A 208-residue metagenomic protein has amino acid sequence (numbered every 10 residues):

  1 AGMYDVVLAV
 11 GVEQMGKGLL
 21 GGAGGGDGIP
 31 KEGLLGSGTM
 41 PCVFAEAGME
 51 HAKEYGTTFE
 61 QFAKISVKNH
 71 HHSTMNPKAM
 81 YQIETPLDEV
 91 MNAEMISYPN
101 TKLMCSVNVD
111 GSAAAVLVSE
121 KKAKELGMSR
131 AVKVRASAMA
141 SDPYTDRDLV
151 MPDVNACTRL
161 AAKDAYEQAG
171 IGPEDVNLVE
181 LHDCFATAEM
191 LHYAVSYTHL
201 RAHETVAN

Functional and structural regions predicted by a protein language model:
A1-K121, F185-Y193: Conserved beta-strand-centric core segments of catalytic alpha/beta enzyme folds
V7-G11, E60-V67, S129-M139, P173-H182 (+1 more regions): Beta-strand segments within the central parallel beta-sheet cores of soluble alpha/beta enzyme folds
K53-E54, E125, Q168, V195: Residues at alpha-helix termini
Y55-G56, A162-D175: Phosphate/pyrophosphate-binding loops at sites that engage ATP/ADP/AMP, CoA/4′-phosphopantetheine, polyphosphate
A63-K64, M95-L160, D164: Condensing-enzyme catalytic core mediating Claisen C-C bond formation in acyl metabolism
L149-A156, V179-D183, T187: A short glycine-/small-residue-rich loop at the edge of a beta-strand within enzyme catalytic domains
K163, N177-E180, M190-Y193: Generic hydrophobic alpha-helical scaffold/packing signal
T198-A207: Conserved small/polar residues in nucleotide/adenosyl-binding loops
